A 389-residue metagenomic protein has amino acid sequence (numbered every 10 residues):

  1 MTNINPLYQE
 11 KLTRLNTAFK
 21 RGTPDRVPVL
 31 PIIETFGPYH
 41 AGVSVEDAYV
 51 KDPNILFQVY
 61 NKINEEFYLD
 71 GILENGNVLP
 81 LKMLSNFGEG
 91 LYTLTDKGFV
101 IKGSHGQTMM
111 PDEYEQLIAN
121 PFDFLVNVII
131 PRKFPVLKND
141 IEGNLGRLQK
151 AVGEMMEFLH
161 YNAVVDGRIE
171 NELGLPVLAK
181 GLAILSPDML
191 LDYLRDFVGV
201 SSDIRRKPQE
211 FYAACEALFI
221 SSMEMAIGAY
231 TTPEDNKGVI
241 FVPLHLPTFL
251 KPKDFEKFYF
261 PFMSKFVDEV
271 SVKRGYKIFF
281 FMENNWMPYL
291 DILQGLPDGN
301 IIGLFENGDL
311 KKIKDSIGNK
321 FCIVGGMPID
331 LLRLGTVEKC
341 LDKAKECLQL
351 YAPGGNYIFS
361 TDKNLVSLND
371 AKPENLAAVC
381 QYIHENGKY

Functional and structural regions predicted by a protein language model:
M1-Y39, V43-V50, V59, A119-Y389: Active-site loop segments of alpha/beta catalytic cores
N54, K97-F99, N162: Anaerobic metallocofactor- and corrinoid-dependent redox/one-carbon enzyme cores, especially those from methanogenesis
I55-N75, G228-N236: Catalytic domains of carbohydrate-active enzymes, especially glycoside hydrolases
Y68, S85-F87, T95, G103 (+4 more regions): Generic detector of intrinsically disordered, low-complexity, polar/charged segments
E74-N86: Short, glycine/charge-rich beta-strand/loop segments that flank catalytic centers and engage negatively charged groups
M83-G88, M189-Y193: Short, conserved acidic/polar surface loops in the N-terminal third of protein domains
L84-N139: A contiguous, low-structure linker/loop signature
